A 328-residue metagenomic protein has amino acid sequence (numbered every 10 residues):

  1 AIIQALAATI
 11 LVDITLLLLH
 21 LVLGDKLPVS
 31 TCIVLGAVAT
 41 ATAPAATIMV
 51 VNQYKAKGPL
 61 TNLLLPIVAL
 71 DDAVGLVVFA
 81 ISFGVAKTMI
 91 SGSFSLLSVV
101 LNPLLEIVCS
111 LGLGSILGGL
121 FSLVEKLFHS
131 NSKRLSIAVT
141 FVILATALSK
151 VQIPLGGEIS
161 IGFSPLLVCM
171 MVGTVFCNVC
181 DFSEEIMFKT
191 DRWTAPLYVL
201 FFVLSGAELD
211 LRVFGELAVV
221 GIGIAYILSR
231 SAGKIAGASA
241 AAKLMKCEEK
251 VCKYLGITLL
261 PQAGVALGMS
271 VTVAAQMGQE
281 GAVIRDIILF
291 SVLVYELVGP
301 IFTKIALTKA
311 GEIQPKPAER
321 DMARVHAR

Functional and structural regions predicted by a protein language model:
A1-A56, E208-A310: Transmembrane alpha-helices that form the ion-translocation and gating core of multi-pass ion transport proteins
A1-A7, P59-P66, H129-T140, F188-F201 (+1 more regions): Cytoplasmic-side transmembrane-helix entry/capping segments in multi-pass membrane proteins
V12-L16, F79-G84, S110-S122, V139-K150 (+4 more regions): Hydrophobic core segments of alpha-helical transmembrane domains in multi-pass membrane transport and ion-translocation
A45-L60, L64, L117-H129, T174-F188 (+2 more regions): C-terminal ends of transmembrane helices
A56-V78, F94-L97, E185-F188, K250-I257 (+1 more regions): Membrane-interface alpha-helices at helix entry/exit sites of multi-pass transporters
A80-S95, L148-S160, E208-A218, M269-A282: Transmembrane helix-loop junctions at the membrane interface of multipass transporters and ion channels
S93-F94, L127-L135, D181-I186, T308-R328: Intrinsically disordered, low-complexity non-transmembrane regions of multi-pass membrane transporters
E125-R134, A145-A225, C247: Membrane-interface junctions of multi-pass transporters
